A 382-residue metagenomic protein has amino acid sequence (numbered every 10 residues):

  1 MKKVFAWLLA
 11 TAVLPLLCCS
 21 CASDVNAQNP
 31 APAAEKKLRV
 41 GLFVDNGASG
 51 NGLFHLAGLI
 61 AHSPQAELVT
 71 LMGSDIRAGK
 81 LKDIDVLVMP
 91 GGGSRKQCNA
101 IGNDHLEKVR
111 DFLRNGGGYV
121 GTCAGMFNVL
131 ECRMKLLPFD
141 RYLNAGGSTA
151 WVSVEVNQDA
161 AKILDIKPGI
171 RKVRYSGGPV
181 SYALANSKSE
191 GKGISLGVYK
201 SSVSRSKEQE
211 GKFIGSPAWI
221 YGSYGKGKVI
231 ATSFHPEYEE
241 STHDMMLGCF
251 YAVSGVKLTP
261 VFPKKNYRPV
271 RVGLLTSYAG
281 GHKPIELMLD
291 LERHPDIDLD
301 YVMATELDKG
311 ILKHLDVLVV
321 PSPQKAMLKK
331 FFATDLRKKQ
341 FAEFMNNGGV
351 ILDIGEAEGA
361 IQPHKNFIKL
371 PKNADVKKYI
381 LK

Functional and structural regions predicted by a protein language model:
M1-L9: Bacterial N-terminal signal peptides that target proteins for export
L8-C18: Bacterial N-terminal signal peptides
C18-A33: Bacterial Sec-dependent signal peptides at the C-terminal "C-region" and cleavage site
P30-L38, H62, R110, R133-P138 (+6 more regions): Extracellular ligand-binding/catalytic regions of CAZymes and related secreted enzymes and adhesion modules
R39, S49-C132, S277-N366: Helical hinge/lid and interdomain linker segments adjacent to catalytic or ligand-binding clefts that mediate domain
R114, L130-V173: Class I SAM-dependent methyltransferase SAM-binding "motif I" and its flanking Rossmann-like core
V154-T242, K283, K369-K382: Catalytic beta-strand/loop cores that center a nucleophilic Ser/Cys/Thr and support acyl-enzyme chemistry
